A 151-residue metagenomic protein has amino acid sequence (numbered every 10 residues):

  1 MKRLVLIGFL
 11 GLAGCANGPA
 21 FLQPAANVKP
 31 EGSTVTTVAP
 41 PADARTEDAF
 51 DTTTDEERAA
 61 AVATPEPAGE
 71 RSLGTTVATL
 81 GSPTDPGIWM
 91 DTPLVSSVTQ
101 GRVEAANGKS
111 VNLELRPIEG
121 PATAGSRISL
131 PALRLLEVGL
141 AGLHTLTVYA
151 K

Functional and structural regions predicted by a protein language model:
M1-L4: Positively charged n-region of N-terminal signal peptides that target proteins for export
L12-G14: C-terminal motif of bacterial Sec signal peptides marking the signal peptidase cleavage site
A16-P121, G139-K151: Long, compositionally biased stretches
A122-L130: Short, solvent-exposed secondary-structure boundary/capping segments
L136: Surface-exposed, gly/pro-biased binding rims or lids
